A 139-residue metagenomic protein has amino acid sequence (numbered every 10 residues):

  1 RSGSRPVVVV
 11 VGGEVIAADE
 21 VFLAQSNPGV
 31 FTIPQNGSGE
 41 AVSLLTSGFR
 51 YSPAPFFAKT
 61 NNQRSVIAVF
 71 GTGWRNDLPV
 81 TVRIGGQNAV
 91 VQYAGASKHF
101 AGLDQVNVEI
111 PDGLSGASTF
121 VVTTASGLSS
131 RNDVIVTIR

Functional and structural regions predicted by a protein language model:
R1-R139: A sequence-level detector for low-complexity, Ser/Thr- and acidic-rich stretches
